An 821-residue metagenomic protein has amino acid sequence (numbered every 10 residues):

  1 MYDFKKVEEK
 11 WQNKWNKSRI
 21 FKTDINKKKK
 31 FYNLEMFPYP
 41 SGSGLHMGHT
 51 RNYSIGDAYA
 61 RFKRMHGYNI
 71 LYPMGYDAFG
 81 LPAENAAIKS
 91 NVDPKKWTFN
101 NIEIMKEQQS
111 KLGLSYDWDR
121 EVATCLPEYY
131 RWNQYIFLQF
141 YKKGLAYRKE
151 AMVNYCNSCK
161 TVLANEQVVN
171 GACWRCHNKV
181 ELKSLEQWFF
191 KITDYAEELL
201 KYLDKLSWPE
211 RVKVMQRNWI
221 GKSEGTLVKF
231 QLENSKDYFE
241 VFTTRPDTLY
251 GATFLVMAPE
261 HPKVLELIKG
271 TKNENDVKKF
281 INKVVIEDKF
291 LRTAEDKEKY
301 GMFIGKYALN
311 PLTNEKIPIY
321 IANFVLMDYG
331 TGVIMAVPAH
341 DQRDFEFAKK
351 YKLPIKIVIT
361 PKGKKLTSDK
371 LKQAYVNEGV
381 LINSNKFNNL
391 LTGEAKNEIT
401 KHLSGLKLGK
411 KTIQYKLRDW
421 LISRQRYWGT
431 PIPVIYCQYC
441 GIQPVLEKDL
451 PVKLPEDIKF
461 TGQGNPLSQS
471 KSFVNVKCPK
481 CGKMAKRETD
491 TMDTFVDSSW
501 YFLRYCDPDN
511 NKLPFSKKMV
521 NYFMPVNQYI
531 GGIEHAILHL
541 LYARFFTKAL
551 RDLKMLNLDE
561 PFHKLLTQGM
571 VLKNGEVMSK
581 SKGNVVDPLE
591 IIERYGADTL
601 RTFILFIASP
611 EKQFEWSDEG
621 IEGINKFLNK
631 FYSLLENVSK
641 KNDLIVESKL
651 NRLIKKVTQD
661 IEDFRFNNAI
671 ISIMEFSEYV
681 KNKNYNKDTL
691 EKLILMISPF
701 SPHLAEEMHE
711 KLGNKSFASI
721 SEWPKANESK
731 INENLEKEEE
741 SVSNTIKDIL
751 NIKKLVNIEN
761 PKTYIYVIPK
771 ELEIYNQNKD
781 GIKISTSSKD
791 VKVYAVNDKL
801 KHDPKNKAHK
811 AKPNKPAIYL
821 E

Functional and structural regions predicted by a protein language model:
M1-K30, A258, G270-N275, L353-K365 (+8 more regions): Basic, alpha-helical terminal appendages of large translation-related enzymes
M1-L34, R64-P73, W97-I104, W208 (+2 more regions): Conserved oxyanion/phosphate-binding beta-strand-loop segments in alpha/beta enzyme cores
Y2, K222-L227, T360-G363, D369-K401 (+10 more regions): Long, charged, mostly alpha-helical binding arms that flank functional sites
K10, K14-S18, I88-F242, P246 (+10 more regions): Residue patterns forming the tRNA-binding/recognition surfaces of aminoacyl-tRNA synthetases and related DALR
Q12, I192-K222, A258, P262-M302 (+3 more regions): Amphipathic alpha-helical
D24-V92, E121-I136, T243-T244, P311-F347 (+1 more regions): N-terminal catalytic cores of NTP/NDP-binding nucleotidyl/phosphoryl-transfer enzymes
G56, N69, V264-P361, T367 (+1 more regions): Catalytic alpha/beta core of large soluble enzyme barrels
D77, V434-Q438, P444-V445, P451-V452 (+4 more regions): Acidic, turn-prone loop/beta-hairpin segments
